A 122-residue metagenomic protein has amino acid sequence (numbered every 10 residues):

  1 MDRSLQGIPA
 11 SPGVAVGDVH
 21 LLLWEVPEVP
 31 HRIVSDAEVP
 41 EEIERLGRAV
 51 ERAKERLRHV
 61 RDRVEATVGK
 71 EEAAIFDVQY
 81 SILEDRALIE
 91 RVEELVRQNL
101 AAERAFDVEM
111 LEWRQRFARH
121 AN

Functional and structural regions predicted by a protein language model:
M1-N122: Non-catalytic, soluble scaffold/interaction modules
